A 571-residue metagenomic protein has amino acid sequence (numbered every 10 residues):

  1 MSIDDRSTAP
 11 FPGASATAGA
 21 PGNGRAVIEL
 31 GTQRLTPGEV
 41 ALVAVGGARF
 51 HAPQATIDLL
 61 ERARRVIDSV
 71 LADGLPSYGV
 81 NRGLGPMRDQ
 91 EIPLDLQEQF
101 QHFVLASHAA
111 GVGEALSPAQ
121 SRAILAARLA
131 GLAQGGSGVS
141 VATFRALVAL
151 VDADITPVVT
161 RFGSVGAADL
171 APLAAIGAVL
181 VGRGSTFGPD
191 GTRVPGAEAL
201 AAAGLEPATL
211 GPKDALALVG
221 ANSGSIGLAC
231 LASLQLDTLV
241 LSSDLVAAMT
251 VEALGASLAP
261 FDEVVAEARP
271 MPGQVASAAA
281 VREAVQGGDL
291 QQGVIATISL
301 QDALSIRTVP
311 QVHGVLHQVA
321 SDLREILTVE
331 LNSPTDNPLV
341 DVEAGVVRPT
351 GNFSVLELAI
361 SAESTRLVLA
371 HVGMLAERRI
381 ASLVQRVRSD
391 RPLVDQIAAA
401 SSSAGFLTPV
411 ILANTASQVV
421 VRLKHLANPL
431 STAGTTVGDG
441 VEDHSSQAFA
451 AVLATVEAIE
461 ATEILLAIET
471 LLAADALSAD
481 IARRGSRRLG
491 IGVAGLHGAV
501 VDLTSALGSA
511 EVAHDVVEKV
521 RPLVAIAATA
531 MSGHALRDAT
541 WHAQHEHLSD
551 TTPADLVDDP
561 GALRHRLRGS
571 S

Functional and structural regions predicted by a protein language model:
I3-D5, A9-L59, A63-L71, P93 (+3 more regions): C-terminal auxiliary extensions adjacent to catalytic cores
V40, V104, H108, Q120 (+6 more regions): Short alpha-helical scaffolding segments that buttress acidic/His motifs in well-ordered protein cores
L60-R64, V70-D89: N-terminal low-complexity or amphipathic/hydrophobic leaders
R64, Q97, Q101, S121 (+1 more regions): Generic internal hydrophobic packing segments that stabilize the cores of diverse globular domains
Y78-F103, S107-L132, V158-V181, T192-R193 (+2 more regions): FAD-binding core of FAD-dependent oxidoreductases, characterized by glycine-rich FAD pyrophosphate-binding loops
L129-A133, A149-P157, S185-T186, L245 (+1 more regions): Alpha-helix capping at helix-to-loop junctions
G135-S164: FAD-binding glycine-rich core of flavoenzymes that anchor FAD
G136-S137, L170, G373-M374: Short helix-coil transition sites and intra-membrane helix breaks within transmembrane domains of multi-pass
